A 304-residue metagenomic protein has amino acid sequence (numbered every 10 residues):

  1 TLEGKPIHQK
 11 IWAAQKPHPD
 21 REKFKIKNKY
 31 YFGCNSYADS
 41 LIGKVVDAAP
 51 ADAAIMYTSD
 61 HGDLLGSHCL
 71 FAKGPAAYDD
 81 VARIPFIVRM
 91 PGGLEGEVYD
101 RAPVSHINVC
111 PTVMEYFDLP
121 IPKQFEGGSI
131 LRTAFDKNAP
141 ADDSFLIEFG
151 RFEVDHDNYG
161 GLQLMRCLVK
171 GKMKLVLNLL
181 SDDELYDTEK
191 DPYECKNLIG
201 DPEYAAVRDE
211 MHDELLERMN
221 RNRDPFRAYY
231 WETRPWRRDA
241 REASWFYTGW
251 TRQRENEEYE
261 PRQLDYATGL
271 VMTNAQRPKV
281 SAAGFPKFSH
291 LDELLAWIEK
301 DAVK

Functional and structural regions predicted by a protein language model:
T1-P103, Y116-Q124, A205-A206, N256-R277 (+1 more regions): Active-site-proximal cap/lid insertion segments
K16-E22, G200-K304: Long, internal low-complexity/basic segments
F32-N35, D39, G43-D47, C110-M114 (+6 more regions): Non-transmembrane alpha-helical segments in soluble domains of secreted/periplasmic/extracellular proteins
D63-S67, I107-C110, E115-E184, T188 (+3 more regions): C-terminal cap/loop subdomain of S1 sulfatases and analogous C-terminal strand-loop tails that border
H68, L198-D201: Residue-level signal for well-ordered alpha-helical positions
G96-V98, D155-H156, C195-K196: A generic structural signal for short coil/turn motifs at secondary-structure boundaries
D191: Intrinsically disordered, low-complexity polar regions and short flexible loop motifs
